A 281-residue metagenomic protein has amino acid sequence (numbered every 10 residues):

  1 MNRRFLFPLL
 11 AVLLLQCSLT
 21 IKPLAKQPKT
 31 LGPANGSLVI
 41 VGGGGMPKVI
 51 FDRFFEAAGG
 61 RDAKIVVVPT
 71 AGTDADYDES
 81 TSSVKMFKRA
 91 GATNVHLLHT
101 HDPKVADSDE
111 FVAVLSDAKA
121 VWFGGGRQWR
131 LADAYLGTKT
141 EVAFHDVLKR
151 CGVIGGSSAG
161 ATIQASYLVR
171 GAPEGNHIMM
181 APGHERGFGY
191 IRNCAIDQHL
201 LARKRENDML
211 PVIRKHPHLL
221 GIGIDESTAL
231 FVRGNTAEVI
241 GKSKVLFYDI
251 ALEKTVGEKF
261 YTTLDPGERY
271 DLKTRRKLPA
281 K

Functional and structural regions predicted by a protein language model:
M1-L9: Bacterial N-terminal signal peptides that target proteins for export
P8-S18: Bacterial N-terminal signal peptides
I21-R61, G72, D76-T81, K85-N94 (+1 more regions): C-terminal and late-domain segments of enzyme folds
V66-T70: Short internal beta-strands
T73-D117, R130: Portal/gating segments that form or line small-molecule/metal binding sites
V114-D117, K139-C151: Catalytic-core regions built around general acid/base machinery
W122-G125, F144-L168: Catalytic nucleophile loop
Q128-T138: Glycine/threonine-rich flexible loop motifs
